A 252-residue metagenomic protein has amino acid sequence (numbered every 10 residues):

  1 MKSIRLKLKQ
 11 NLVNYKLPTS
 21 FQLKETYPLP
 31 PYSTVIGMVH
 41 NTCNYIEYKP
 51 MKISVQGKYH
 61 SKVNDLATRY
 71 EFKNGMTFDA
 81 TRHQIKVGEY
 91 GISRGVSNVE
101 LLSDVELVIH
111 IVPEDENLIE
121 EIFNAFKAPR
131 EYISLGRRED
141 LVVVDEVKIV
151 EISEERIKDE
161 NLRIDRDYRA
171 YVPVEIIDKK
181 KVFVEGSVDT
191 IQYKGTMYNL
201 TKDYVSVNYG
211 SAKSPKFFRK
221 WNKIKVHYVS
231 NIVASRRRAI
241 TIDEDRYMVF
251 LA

Functional and structural regions predicted by a protein language model:
M1, P30-T34, E121: N-terminal amphipathic/basic helix or basic patch
M1-S20: N-terminal, Lys/Arg- and Ser/Thr-rich interaction peptides
S3, P50-K52, D104-E106: Extracellular structured ligand-interaction cores
L8-Q10, G57, I111-P113: Short, structured patches in soluble enzyme cores that scaffold and shape functional sites
V13-N14, I46-K49, E116-I119: Primarily extracytoplasmic ectodomains and periplasmic/lumenal surface modules that are beta-strand-rich
T19-V87: Glycine/small-residue-rich interface belts in oligomeric ring/scaffold proteins and their assembly partners
V63-A252: Internal, well-folded beta-alpha domain core
